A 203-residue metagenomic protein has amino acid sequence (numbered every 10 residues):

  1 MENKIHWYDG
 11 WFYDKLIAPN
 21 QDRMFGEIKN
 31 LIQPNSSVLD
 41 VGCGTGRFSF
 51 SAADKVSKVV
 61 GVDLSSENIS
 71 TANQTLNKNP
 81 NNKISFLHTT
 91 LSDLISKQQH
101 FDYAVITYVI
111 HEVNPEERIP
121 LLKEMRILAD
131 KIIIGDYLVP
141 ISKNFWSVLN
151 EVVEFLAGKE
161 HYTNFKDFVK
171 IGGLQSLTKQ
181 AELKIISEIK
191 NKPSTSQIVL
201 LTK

Functional and structural regions predicted by a protein language model:
M1-I32: Conserved class I S-adenosyl-L-methionine
S36-G44: Conserved class I S-adenosyl-L-methionine
T45-D93: Class I SAM-dependent methyltransferase SAM/SAH-binding core
V105: A conserved beta-strand element that flanks and buttresses the S-adenosyl-L-methionine
V109: Hydrophobic adenine-recognition pocket in adenosine-nucleotide-binding enzymes
I119-K131: A short glycine-rich, Lys/Arg-flanked "PGG" loop and its adjoining helix->strand segment in the class I
G135-A181, E188-I189: C-terminal alpha-helical "lid/dimerization" subdomain adjacent to the S-adenosyl-L-methionine
I189-K203: Core SAM-dependent methyltransferase catalytic element
